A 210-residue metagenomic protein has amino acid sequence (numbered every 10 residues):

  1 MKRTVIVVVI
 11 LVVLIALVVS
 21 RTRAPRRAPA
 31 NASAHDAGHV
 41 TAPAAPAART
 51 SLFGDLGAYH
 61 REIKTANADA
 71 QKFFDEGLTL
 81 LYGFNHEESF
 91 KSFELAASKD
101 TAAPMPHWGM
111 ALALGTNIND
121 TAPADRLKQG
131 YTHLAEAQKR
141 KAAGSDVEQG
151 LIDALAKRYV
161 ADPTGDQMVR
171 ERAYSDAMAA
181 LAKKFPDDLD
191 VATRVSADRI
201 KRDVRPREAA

Functional and structural regions predicted by a protein language model:
M1-P25: Sec-dependent N-terminal signal peptides
R23-H35: Ser/Thr/Pro/Gly-rich low-complexity linker/stalk segments immediately outside membranes or between
H39-D187, A192-A210: Short coil/linker segments at helix-helix boundaries
